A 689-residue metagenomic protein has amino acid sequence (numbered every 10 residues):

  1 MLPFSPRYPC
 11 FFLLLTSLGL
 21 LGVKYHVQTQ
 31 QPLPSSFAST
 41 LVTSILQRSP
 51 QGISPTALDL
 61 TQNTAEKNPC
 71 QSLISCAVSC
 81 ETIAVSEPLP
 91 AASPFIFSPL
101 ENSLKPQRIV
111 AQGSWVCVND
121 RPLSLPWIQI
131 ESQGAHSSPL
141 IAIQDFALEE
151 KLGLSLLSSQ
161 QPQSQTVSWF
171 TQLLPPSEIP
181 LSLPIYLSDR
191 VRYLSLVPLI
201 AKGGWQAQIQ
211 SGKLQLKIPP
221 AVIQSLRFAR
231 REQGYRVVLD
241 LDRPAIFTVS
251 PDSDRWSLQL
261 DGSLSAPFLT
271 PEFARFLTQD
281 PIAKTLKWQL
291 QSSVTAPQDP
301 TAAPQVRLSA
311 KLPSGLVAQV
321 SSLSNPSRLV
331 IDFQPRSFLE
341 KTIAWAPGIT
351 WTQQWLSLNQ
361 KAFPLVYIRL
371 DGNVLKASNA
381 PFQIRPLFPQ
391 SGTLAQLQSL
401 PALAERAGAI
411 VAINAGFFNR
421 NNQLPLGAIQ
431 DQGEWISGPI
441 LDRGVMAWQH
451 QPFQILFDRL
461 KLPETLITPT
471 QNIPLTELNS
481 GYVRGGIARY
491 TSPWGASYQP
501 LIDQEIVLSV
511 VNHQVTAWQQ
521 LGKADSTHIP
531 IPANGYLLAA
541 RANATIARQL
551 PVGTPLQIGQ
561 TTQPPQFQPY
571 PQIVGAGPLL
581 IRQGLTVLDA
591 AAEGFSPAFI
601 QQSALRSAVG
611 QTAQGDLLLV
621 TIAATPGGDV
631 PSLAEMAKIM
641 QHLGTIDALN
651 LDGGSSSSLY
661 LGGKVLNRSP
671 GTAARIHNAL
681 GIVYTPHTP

Functional and structural regions predicted by a protein language model:
M1-L13: N-terminal Sec-pathway targeting helices
Y8, S17-I53, T61, C70 (+7 more regions): Gly/Ser/Thr/Pro-rich low-complexity, intrinsically disordered segments
